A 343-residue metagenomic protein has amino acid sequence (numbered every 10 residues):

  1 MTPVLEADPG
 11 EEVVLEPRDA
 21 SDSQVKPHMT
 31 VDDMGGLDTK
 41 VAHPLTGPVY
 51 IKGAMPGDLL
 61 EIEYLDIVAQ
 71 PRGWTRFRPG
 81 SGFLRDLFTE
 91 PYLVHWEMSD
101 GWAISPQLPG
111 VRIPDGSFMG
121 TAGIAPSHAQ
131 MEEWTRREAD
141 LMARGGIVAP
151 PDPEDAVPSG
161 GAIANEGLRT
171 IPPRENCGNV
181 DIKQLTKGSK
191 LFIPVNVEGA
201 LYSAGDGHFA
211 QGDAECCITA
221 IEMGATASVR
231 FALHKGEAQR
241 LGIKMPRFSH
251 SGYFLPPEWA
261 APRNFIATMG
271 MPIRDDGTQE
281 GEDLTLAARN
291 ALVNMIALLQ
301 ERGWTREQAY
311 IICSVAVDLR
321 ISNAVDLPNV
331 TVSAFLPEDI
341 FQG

Functional and structural regions predicted by a protein language model:
M1-L37: N-terminal, Lys/Arg-enriched amphipathic/low-complexity engagement segments that precede the first folded domain
A7, I51-A54, L185: Short, well-ordered loop/turn sites that connect or cap secondary structure elements
L15, L59-I62, I193: A generic structural signal for residues embedded in beta-strands
A20-V31, I67-F77, G199-F209, S322-V325: Short, Lys/Arg- and Gly-enriched loop/turn segments at beta-strand edges
D66-T186, F192: Intrinsically disordered, low-complexity linker/loop segments enriched in Gly/Pro and charged/polar residues
P126, V148-E282: Conserved mixed alpha/beta catalytic, RNA-binding, or beta-rich assembly cores of soluble enzyme, regulatory
A260-C313: Extended, compositionally biased non-globular segments
